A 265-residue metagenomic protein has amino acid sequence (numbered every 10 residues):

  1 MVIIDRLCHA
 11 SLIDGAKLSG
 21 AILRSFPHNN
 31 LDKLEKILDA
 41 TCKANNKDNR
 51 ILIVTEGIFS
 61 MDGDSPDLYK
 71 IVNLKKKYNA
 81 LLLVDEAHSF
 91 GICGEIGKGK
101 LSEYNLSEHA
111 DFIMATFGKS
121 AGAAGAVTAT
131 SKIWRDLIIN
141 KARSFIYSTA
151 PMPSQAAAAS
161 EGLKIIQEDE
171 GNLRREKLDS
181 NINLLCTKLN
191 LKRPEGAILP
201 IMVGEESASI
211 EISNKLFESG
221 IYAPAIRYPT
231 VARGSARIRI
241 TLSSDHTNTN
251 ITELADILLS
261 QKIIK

Functional and structural regions predicted by a protein language model:
M1-A10: Conserved PLP-anchoring active-site segment centered on the Schiff-base-forming lysine
A10-G20: Active-site-proximal loop->helix
I22-V84: Active-site phosphate-binding strand-loop segment of PLP-dependent enzymes
P27-L31, A44-G57, A87, I92-G97 (+4 more regions): Pyridoxal 5′-phosphate
Y78-N79, E86, K98-F117, D136-N140: Conserved active-site segment immediately N-terminal to the catalytic lysine that forms the internal aldimine
M114, S120-L184, N190-R193: PLP-dependent aminotransferase class I/II
R174-C186, N190-G220, T230, G234-S235 (+1 more regions): Conserved PLP-binding catalytic core of the aspartate aminotransferase-like
